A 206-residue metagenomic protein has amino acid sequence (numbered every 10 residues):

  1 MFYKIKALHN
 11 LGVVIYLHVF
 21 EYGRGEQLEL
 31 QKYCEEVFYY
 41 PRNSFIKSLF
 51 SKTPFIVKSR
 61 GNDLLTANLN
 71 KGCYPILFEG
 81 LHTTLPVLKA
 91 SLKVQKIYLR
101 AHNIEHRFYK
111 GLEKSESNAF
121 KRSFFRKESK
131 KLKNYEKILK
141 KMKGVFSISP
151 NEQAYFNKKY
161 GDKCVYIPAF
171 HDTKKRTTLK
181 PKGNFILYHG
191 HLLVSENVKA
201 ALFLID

Functional and structural regions predicted by a protein language model:
M1-V37, C73: N-terminal subdomain of nucleotide-sugar transferases
M1-Y3, F78, S195-K199: A short, glycine/small-residue-rich beta-strand->loop->alpha-helix junction that serves as a flexible
K6, T66-A67, I104-E105, S117-V145: Membrane-proximal helix-turn-helix segments that form the acceptor-binding/catalytic region of lipid-linked
V37-T66, A119-F124: A short, charged, and often flexible helix/loop element on the N-terminal side of the glycosyltransferase catalytic
T66-L85, K96-Y98: Short N-terminal targeting/anchoring amphipathic segment
P75-I76, L92-S115: Active-site proximal beta-strand in glycosyltransferases
L92-Q95, K137, K141-H171: Helix-loop-beta element that forms the nucleotide-linked donor phosphate-binding surface in glycosyltransferases
Y166-D206: Conserved catalytic-core segment of nucleotide-activated headgroup transferases in glycan assembly
